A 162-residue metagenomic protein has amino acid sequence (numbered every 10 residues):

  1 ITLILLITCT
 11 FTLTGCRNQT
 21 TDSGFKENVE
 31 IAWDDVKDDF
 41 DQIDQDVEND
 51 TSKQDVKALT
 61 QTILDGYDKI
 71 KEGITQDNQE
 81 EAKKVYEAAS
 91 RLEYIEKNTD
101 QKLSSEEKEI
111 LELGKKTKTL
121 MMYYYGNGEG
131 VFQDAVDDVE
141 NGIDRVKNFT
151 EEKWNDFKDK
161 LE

Functional and structural regions predicted by a protein language model:
I1-G15: Sec-dependent bacterial lipoprotein signal peptides
T12-T14, D65, E152: Serine/threonine-rich, low-complexity intrinsically disordered segments
C16-K83: Immediate post-signal-peptide N-terminus of mature secreted/exported proteins
R17-F25, A88, D156, K160: Low-complexity, polar/amphipathic intrinsically disordered segments that mediate membrane, lipid-surface
V36, F40-T51, S105-E162: C-terminal amphipathic alpha-helix
L59-G66, V85-L92, I110-N127: Extended low-polarity, hydrophobic cluster-rich segments
L64, D68, E72, Y94-I95 (+3 more regions): Polar/charged low-complexity regions in secreted precursors and cytosolic/nuclear IDRs
I74-L111: Short, solvent-exposed, charged loop/turn and helix-capping segments that join or cap alpha-helices on peripheral
